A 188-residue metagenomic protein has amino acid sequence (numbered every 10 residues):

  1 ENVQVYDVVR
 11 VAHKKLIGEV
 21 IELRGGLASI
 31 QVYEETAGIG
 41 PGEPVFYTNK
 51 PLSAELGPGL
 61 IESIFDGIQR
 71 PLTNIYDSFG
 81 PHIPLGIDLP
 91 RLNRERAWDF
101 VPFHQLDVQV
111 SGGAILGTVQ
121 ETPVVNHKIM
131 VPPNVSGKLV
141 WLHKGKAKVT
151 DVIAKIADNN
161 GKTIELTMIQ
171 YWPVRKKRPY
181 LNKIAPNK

Functional and structural regions predicted by a protein language model:
E1, A28-E34, R94-Q105, K138-L142: Short alpha-helix capping/helix-loop boundary micro-motifs
E1-Y76, P81-P84: N-terminal accessory targeting/assembly segments
Q4-V8, A12-K15, R24, G117-K138: Small cofactor-carrier domains centered on a conserved lysine used for covalent cofactor attachment
H13, T48-N49, I68, A114 (+3 more regions): Conserved "cap/hinge" positions at secondary-structure junctions
G18, G59-E62, W98, I129 (+1 more regions): Small-residue-enriched segments and motifs
E22-R24, V32-E34, S63-D66, P102 (+3 more regions): A residue-level detector for short acidic-glycine micro-motifs
T36, Y47, P58, I129 (+2 more regions): Short, charged/polar low-complexity linear motifs in solvent-exposed/disordered segments
I75-A114, T118-P133, K148-K188: P-loop NTPase nucleotide-binding/switch module
